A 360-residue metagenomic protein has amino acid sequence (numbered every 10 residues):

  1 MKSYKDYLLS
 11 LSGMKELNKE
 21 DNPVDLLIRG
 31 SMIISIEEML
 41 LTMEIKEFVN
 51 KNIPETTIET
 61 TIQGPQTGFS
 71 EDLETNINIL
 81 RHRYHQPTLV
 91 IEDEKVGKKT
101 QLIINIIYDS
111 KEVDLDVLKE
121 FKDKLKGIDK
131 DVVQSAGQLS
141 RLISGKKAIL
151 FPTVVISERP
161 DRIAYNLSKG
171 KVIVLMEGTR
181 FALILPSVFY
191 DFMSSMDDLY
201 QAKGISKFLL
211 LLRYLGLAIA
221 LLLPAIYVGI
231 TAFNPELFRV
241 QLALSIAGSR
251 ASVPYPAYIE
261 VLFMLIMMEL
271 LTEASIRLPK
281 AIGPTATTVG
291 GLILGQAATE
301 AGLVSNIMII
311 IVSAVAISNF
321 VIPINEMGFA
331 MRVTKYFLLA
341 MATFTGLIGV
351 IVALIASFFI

Functional and structural regions predicted by a protein language model:
M1-P256: Cytosolic regulatory modules rich in charged/polar residues
D161-R162, T345-G349, A353, F359-I360: N-terminal "mature-chain" segments and other terminal, solvent-exposed stretches
V174, V188-L338: Transmembrane alpha-helical segments that form the functional core of multipass membrane systems
E300-N306, T343-I351: Transmembrane helix interruption/hinge and helix-loop junction motifs
M308-A314, V352-F359: Hydrophobic core segments of alpha-helical transmembrane domains in multi-pass membrane proteins
